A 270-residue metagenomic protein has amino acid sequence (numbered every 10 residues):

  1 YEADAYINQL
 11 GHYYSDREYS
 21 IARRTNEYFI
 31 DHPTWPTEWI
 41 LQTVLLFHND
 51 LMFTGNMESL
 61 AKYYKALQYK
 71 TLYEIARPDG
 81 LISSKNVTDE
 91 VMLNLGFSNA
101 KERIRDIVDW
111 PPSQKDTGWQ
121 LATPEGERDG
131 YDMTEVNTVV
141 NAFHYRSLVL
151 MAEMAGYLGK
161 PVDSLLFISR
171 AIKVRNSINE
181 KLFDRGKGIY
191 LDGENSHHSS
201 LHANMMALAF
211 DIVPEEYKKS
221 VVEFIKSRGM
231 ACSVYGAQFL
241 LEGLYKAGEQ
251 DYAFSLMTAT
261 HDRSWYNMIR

Functional and structural regions predicted by a protein language model:
Y1-R270: Active-site core of glycosidic bond-cleaving carbohydrate-active enzymes
